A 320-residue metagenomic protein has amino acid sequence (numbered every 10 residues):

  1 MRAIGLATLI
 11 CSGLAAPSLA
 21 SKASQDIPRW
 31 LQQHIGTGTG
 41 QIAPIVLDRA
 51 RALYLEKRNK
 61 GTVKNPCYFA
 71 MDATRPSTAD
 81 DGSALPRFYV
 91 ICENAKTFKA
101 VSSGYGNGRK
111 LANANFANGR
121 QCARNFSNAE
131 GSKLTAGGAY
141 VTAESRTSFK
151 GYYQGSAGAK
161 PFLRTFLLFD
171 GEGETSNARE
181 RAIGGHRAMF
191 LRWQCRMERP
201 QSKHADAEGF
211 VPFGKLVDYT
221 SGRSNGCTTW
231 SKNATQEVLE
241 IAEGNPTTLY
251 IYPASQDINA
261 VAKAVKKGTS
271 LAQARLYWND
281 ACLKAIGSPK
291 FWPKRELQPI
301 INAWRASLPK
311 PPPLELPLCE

Functional and structural regions predicted by a protein language model:
M1-A3: Positively charged n-region of N-terminal signal peptides that target proteins for export
G5-G13: Bacterial N-terminal signal peptides
A15-P17: N-terminal signal peptide c-region/cleavage motif recognized by signal peptidases
S21-N225, N233-E320: Cell wall/extracellular polymer interaction/catalysis modules
W230: A conserved hydrophobic position in a structured secondary element of the catalytic/binding core that shapes
